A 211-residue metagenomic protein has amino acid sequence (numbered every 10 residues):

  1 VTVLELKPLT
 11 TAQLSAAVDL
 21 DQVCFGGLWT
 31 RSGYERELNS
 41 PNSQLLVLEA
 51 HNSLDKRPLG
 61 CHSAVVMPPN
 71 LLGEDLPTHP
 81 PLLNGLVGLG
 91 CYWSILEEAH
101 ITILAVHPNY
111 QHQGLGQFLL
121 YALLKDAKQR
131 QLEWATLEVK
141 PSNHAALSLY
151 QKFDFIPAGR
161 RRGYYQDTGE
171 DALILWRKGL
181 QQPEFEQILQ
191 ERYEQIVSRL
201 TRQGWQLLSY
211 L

Functional and structural regions predicted by a protein language model:
P8-Q111, L120-R130, K178-Q182, E186-L211: Acetyl-CoA-dependent GNAT
P41, G169-A172: A short, glycine/Asx- and small/polar-enriched loop/turn that sits immediately N-terminal to a beta-strand
G114-G116: Conserved G/P- and acidic residue-centered "switch" motifs that form tight phosphate/ATP-binding loops in soluble
A127-E138, R161: Conserved GNAT acetyl-CoA-binding A-motif
L137-L147, Y164-T168: Conserved beta-strand-loop-alpha-helix junction that forms the acyl-donor binding cleft
Y150, F155, L175: Conserved active-site tyrosine of GNAT-family acetyltransferases
P157-G159: A secondary-structure capping/hinge motif
